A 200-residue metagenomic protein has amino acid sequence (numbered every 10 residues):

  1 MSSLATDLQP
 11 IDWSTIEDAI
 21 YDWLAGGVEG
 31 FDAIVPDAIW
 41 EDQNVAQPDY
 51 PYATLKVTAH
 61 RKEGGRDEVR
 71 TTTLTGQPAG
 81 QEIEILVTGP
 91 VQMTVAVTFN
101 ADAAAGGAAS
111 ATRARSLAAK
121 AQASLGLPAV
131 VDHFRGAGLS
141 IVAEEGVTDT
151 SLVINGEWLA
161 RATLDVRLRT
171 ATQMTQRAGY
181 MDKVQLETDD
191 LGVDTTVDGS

Functional and structural regions predicted by a protein language model:
M1-Q81, D182-V184, D189-S200: Small/polar-rich, solvent-exposed N-terminal microdomains that initiate assembly or binding
S2-I11, V95-N100, A108: Terminal, regulation- and interaction-focused segments at domain boundaries
E63, A105-G107, T172-Q176: Residue-level signal for secondary-structure boundary sites
G80-V87, V153-I154: Short beta-strand/turn micro-motifs at beta-sheet edges
V87-A104, A121, A160-T170: Oligomerization/assembly interface segments of phage tail-like spikes and tubes
T98-G126: Structured, beta-strand-rich domain cores that present glycine/charged loop surfaces used to bind extended ligands
S116, A123-M174: Acidic-leaning, charged glycine-interspersed low-complexity segments
N155-S200: Hydrophobic secondary-structure block in the mid-to-C-terminal portion of proteins
